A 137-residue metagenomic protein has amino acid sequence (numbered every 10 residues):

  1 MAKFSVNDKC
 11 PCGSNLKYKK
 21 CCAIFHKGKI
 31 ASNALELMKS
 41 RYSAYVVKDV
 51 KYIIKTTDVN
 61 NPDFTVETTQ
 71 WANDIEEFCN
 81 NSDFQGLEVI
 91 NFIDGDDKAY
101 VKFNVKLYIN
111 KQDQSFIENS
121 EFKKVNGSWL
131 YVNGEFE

Functional and structural regions predicted by a protein language model:
A2-S40: Short, low-complexity N-terminal intrinsically disordered segments enriched in polar/charged residues
K3, D113-S115: Short solvent-exposed loop/turn micro-motifs enriched in small/polar/acidic residues
D8, D97, G127-S128: Beta-strand-connecting loop/turn residues
K9, N91, N119-E121: Short, surface-exposed charged micro-motifs
K27-K55, D94: Short microdomains enriched in Cys/His and/or Lys/Arg
K55-V89: Short solvent-exposed beta->alpha transition segments
I75-Q112: Surface-exposed, charged secondary-structure patches
S115-E137: Short beta-strand edge/turn micro-motifs at domain boundaries
